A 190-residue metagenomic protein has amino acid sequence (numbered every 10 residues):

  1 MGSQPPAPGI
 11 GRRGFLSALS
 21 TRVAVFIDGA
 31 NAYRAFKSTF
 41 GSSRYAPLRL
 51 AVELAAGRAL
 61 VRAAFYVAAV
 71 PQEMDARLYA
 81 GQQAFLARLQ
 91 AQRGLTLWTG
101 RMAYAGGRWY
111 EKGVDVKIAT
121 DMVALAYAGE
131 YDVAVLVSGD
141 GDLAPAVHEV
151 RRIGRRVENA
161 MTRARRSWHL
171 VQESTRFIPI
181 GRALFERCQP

Functional and structural regions predicted by a protein language model:
G2-Y110, R156: Domain-level signal for Mg2+-assisted phosphodiester chemistry and nucleotide/NA-binding surfaces in nucleic-acid
A87-P190: Nuclease catalytic cores that cleave nucleic-acid phosphodiester bonds, predominantly acidic two-metal-ion
